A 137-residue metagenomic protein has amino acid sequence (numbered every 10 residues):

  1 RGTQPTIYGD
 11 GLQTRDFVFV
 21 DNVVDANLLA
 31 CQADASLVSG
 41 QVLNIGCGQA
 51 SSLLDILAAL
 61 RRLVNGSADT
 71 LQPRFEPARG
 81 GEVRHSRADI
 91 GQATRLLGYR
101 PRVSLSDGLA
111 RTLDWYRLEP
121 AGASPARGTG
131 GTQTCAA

Functional and structural regions predicted by a protein language model:
R1-A137: C-terminal substrate-binding subdomain of Rossmann-fold SDR/epimerase-dehydratase oxidoreductases
